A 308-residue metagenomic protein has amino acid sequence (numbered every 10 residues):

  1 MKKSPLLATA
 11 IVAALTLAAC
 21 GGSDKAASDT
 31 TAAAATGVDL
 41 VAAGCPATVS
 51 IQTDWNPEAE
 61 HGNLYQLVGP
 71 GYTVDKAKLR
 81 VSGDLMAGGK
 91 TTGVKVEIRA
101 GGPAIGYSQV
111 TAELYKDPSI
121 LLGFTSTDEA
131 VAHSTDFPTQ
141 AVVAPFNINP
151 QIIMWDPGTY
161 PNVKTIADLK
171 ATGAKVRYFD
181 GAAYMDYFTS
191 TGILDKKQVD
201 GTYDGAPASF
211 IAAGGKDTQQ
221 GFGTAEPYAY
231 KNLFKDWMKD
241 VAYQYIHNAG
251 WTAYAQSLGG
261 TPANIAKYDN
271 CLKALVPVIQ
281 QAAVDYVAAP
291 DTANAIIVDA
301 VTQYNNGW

Functional and structural regions predicted by a protein language model:
M1-L7: Bacterial N-terminal signal peptides that target proteins for export
A14-A19: C-terminal motif of bacterial Sec signal peptides marking the signal peptidase cleavage site
C20-T30: Bacterial lipoprotein signal-peptidase II cleavage site
A32-D204, D217: Short, glycine-/small- and polar/acidic-enriched structural segments that line small-molecule recognition paths
V49-S50, T139, T172-A174, G214-D217 (+2 more regions): Second-shell loop/turn segments in exported
P145-D156, D236-N264, V276: Periplasmic-binding protein-like
T202-A229: Loop-centered beta-sheet repeat module
K267-W308: Secondary-structure end/capping motifs
